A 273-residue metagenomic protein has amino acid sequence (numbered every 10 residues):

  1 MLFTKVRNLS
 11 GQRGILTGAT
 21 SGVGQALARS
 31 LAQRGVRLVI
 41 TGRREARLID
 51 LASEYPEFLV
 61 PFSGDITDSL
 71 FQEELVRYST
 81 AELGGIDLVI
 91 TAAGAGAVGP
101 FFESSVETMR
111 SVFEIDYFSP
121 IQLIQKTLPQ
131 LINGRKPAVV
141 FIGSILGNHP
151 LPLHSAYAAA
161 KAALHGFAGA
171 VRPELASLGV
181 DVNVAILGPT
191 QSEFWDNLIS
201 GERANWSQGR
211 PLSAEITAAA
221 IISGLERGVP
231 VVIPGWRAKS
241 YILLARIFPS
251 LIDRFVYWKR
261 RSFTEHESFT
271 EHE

Functional and structural regions predicted by a protein language model:
T20-S21: Conserved glycine-rich cofactor-binding loop
R34-D50: Conserved glycine-rich Rossmann-like NAD(P)H-binding loop of the short-chain dehydrogenase/reductase
G64-E74, V106: The beta1-alpha1 cofactor-binding region of Rossmann-like NAD(H)/NADP(H)-dependent oxidoreductases
P100-F101, S105-R110: Substrate-binding pocket helix/loop in short-chain dehydrogenase/reductase
I124, A160: Active-site helix of classical SDR
S144: Residue(s) in the substrate-gating loop at a strand-loop-helix junction that position the organic substrate next
A176-W236: SDR active-site lid
